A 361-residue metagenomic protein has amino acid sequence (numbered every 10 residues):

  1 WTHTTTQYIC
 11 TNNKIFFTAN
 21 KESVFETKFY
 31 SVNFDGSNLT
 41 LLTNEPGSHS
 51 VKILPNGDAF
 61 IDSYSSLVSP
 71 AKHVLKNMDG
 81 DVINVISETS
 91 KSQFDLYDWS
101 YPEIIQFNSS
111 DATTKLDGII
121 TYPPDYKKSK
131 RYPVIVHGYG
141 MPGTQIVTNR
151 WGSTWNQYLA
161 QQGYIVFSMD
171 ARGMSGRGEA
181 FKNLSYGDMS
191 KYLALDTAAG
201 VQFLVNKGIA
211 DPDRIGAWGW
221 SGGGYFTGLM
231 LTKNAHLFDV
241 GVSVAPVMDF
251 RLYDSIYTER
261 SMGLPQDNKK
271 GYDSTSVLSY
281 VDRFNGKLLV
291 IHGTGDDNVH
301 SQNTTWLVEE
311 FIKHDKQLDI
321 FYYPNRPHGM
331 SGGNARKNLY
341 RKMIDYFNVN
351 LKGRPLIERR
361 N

Functional and structural regions predicted by a protein language model:
T2-Y8, S48-I53: Repeated scaffold domains used in trafficking and secretory/extracellular systems, primarily beta-propellers
C10-N12, P55-N56: Residue-level detector of Asp-centered blade-edge/turn motifs that repeat once per structural unit in beta-propeller
I15-F16, F60: Hydrophobic beta-strand positions that form the internal "hydrophobic ladder" of WD40/Gbeta-like beta-propeller blades
T18-K21, T144: Short, conserved, GDST-rich strand-edge loop motifs in beta-rich repeat architectures
K21-T27, S66-S69: Short, solvent-exposed loop/turn segments at conserved positions within beta-propeller repeat blades
N33-S37, N77-D79: Short loop/turn segments that connect beta-strands within beta-propeller blades
N38-T43: A short beta-strand motif characteristic of beta-propeller blades
S48-N361: Serine-hydrolase catalytic core recognition
